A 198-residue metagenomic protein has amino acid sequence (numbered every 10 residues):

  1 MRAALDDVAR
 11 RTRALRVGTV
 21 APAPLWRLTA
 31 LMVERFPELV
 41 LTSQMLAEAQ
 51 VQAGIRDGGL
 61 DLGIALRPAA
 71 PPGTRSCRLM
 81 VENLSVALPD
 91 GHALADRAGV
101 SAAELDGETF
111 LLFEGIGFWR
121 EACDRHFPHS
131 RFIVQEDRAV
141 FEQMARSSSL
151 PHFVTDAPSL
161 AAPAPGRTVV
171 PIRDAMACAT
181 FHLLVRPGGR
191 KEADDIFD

Functional and structural regions predicted by a protein language model:
M1-G18, A69-S76, D96, F127: Short helix-loop hinge/linker segments at domain boundaries
A3-A53, E192: N-terminal winged-helix
A14-T19, G63, A87, L111 (+2 more regions): Short, well-ordered beta-strand segments
W26-L28, L66, A102, D106-R131 (+1 more regions): Secondary-structure junction motif
R27-L31, R35, A49-L84, G166-V170: Short beta-strand-centered segments that line the small-molecule binding cleft or hinge of alpha/beta clamshell
A47-V51, R56-G59, L111-V170: Hydrophobic hinge/microswitch elements
P72, S76-L84, L88-F110: Flexible hinge/capping segments at coil-to-helix
R167-D198: A late-sequence structural motif
